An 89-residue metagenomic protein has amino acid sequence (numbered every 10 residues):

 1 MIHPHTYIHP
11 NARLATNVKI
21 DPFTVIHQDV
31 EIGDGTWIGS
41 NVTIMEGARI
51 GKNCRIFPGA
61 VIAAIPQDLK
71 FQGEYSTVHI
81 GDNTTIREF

Functional and structural regions predicted by a protein language model:
M1-H5: Short, basic phosphate-binding NTP loop
T6, A12, N17-I20, T24 (+9 more regions): A structural motif detector for beta-strand N-caps
Q67-Q72: Membrane helix-loop-helix hairpins that form the core translocation module of multi-pass transporters
F89: Glycine-rich oxoanion-binding loops at beta->alpha junctions
